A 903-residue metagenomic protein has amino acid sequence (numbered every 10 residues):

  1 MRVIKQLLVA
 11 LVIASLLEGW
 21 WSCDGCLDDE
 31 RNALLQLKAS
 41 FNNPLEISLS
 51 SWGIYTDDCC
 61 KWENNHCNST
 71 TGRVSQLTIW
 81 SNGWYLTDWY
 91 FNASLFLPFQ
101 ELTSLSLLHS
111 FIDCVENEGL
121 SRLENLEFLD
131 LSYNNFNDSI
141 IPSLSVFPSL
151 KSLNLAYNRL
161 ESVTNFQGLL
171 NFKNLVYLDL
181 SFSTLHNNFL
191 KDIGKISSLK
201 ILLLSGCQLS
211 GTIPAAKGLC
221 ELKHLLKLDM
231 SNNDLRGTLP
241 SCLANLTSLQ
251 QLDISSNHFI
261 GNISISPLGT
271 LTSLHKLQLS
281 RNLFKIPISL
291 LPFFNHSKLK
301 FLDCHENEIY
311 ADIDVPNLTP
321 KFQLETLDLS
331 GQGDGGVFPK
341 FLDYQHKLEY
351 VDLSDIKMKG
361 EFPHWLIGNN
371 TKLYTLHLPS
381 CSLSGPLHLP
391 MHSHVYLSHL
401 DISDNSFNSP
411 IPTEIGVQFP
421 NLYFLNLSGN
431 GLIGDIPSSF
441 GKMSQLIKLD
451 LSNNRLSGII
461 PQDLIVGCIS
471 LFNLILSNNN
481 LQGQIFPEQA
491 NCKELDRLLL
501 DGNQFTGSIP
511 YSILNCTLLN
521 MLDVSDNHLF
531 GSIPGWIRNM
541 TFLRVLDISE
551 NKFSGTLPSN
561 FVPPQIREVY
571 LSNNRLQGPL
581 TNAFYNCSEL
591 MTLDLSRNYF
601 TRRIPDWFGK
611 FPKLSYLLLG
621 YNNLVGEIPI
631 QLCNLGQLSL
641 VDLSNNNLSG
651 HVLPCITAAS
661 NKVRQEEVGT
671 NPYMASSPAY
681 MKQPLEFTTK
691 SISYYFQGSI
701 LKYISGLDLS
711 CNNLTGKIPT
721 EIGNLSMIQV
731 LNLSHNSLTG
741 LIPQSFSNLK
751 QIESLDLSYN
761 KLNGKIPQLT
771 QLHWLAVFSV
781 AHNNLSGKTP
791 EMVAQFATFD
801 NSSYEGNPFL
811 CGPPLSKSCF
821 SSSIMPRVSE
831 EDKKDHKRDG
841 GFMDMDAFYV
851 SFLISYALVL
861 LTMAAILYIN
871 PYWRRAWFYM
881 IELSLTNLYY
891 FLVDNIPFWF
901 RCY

Functional and structural regions predicted by a protein language model:
M1-Y903: Plant-biased, solvent-exposed loop and capping regions within N-terminal extracellular ligand-binding ectodomains
